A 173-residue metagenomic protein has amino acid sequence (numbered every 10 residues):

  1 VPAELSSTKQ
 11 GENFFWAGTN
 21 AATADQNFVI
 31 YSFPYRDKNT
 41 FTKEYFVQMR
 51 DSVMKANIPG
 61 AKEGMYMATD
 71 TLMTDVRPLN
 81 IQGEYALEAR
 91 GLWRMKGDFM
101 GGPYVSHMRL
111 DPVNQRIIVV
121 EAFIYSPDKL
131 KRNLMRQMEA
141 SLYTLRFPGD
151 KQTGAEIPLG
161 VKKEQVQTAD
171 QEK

Functional and structural regions predicted by a protein language model:
P2-P59: Secretory pathway targeting signatures of secreted, lumenal, and periplasmic proteins
S6, R90-L92, E121-F123: Residue-level recognition of well-ordered beta-strand positions that form the cores of beta-sheet-rich folds across
E12, P103-V105, N133-M138: Composition- and surface-driven signal marking solvent-exposed, interaction-prone regions in large proteins
A21-A22, F33-D37, W93-R94, F123-D128: Short, flexible beta-strand-to-coil junctions
Q26-F28, A86-E88, R116-A122: Glycine-rich, often proline-containing surface loops adjacent to acidic residues and nearby aromatics that form
Q26-V29, F99-M100, L130-L134: A short, polar/proline- and glycine-enriched secondary-structure boundary/capping micro-motif
K55-N114, K129, Y143, K162-E172: Signature of long, low-cysteine stretches enriched in small and polar/charged residues
I117-K173: Surface-exposed amphipathic alpha-helical segments
